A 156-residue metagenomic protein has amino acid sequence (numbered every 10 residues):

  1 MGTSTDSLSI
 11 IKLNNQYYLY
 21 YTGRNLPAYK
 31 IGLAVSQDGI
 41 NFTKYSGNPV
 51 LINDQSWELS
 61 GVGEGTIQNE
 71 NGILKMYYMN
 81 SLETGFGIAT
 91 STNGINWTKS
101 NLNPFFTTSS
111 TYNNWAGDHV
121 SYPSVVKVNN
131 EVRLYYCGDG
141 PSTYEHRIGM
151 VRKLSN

Functional and structural regions predicted by a protein language model:
M1-N156: Carbohydrate-active catalytic/glycan-binding domains of CAZyme proteins, especially the secreted or lumenal ectodomains
